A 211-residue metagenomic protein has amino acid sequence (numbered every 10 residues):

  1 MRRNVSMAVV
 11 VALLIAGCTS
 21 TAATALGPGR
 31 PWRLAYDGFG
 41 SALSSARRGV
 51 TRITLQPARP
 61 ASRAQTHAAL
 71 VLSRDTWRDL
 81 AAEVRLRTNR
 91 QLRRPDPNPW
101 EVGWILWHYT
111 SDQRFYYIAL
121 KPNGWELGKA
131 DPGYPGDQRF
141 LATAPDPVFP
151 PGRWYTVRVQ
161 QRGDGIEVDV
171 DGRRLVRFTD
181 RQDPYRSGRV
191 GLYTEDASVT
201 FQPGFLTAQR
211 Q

Functional and structural regions predicted by a protein language model:
A8-G17: Bacterial N-terminal signal peptides
C18-L80, G165, Q209-Q211: Low-complexity, Ser/Thr/Pro/Gly-rich disordered linker/stalk regions
R59-P132: Secretory/extracellular carbohydrate-interaction modules and structurally similar beta-sandwich "look-alikes"
H67-D75, T143-F149, V190-G191: Beta-strand-rich interaction surfaces with strong enrichment in secreted/lumenal proteins
A82-V84, G152-R162, I166-V168: Short tryptophan-centered beta-strand motifs in secreted/extracellular beta-sheet-rich domains of glycan-recognition
G133-T156: Short, aromatic/His-centered strand-loop micro-motif at the edge of beta-sheets
V159, Q202-L206: Extracellular beta-strand elements of beta-rich domains used for carbohydrate recognition/degradation or cell-matrix
D169-R189, T194: Short, solvent-exposed beta-strand-to-loop segments that form ligand-recognition rims of beta-rich domains
